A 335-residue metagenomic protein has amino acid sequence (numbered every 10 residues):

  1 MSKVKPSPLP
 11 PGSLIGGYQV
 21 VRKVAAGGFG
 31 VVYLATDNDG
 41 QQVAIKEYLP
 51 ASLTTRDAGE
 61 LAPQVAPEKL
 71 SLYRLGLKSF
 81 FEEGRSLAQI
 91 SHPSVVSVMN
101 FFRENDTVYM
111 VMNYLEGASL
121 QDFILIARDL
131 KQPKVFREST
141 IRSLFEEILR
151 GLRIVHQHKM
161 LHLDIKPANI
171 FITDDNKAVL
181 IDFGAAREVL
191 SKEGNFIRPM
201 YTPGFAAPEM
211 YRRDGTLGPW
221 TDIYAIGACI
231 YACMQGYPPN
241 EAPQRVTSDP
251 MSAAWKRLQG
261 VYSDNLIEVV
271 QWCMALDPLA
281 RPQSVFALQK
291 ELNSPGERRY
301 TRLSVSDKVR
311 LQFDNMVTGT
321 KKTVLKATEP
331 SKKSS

Functional and structural regions predicted by a protein language model:
D57-Q89: AlphaC helix of the eukaryotic protein kinase fold
F101: Activation-segment/catalytic-loop signature of the eukaryotic protein kinase fold
N105-S119, F123: Conserved short submotifs of the Hanks-type protein kinase catalytic core that shape the nucleotide-binding pocket
L144-F145: Activation segment signature within eukaryotic-like protein kinase domains
H156-I172: Catalytic-loop of the protein kinase fold
N195-M210: Conserved activation segment of eukaryotic-like protein kinases, specifically the C-terminal portion of the activation
R281: Conserved HRD-motif arginine in the catalytic loop of eukaryotic-like protein kinases
